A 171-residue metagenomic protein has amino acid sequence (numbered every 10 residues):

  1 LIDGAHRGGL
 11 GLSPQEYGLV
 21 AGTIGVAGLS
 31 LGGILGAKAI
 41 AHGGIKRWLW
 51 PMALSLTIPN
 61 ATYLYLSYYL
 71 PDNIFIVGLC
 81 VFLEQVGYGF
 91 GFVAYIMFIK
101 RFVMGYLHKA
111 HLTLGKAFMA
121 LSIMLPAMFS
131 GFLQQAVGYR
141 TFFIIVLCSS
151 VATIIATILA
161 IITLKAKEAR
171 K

Functional and structural regions predicted by a protein language model:
L1-Y17: Short amphipathic helix-loop junctions that connect adjacent transmembrane helices in Major Facilitator Superfamily/SLC
I2, I96-M104: Helix-terminus/helix-capping segments at the ends of transmembrane helices and short amphipathic helices
L19-A27, L54, F82, T113-L121 (+1 more regions): Transmembrane alpha-helical cores of Major Facilitator Superfamily
S30-L31, A61, M124-L125: Hydrophobic/small/kink-forming positions within alpha-helical transmembrane segments of polytopic membrane proteins
L31-W48, Q134-Q135: Helix-to-loop junctions at the C-terminal end of transmembrane segments in multipass secondary transporters
R47-Y95: C-terminal transmembrane helical hairpin of 12-TM major facilitator-type secondary transporters
F102, Y106-A136: A late C-terminal transmembrane helix in Major Facilitator Superfamily
F142-K171: Multi-pass alpha-helical transporter architecture, strongest for 12-TM Major Facilitator/SLC carriers used
